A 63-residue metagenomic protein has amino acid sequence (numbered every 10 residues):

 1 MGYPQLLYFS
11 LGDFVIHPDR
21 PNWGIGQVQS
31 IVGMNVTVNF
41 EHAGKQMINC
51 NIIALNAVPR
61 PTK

Functional and structural regions predicted by a protein language model:
M1, K45-K63: Intrinsically disordered, low-complexity, charged/polar segments
M1-F14, N22: Mixed-charge, Lys/Arg-rich low-complexity intrinsically disordered regions
F9-L11, I31-M34: A short, compositionally biased
G24-I31: Short beta-strand-centered aromatic/proline hotspots
V36-E41: SH3/SH3-like beta-barrel fold
